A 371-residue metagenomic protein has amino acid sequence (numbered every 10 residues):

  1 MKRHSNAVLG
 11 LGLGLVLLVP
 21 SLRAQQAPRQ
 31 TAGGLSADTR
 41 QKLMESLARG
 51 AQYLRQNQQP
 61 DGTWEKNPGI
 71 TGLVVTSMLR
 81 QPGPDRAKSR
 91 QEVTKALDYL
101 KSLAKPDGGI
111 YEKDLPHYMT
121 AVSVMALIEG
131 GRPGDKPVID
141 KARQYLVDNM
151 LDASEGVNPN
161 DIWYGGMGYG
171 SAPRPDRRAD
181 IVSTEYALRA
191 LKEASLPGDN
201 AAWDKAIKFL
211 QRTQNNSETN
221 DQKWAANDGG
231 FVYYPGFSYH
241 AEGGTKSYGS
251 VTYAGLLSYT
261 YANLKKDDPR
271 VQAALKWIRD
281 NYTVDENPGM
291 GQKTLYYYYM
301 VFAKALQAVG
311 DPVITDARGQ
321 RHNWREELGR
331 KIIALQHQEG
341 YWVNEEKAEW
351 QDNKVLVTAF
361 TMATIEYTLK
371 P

Functional and structural regions predicted by a protein language model:
M1-L11: Bacterial N-terminal signal peptides that target proteins for export
G10-P20: Bacterial N-terminal signal peptides
Q25-R49, T63-E92, P106-Q144, D148-R330 (+1 more regions): An alpha-helical repeat/solenoid feature that recognizes helix-turn-helix modules
Q56-T63: Asp/Glu-centered strand-loop micro-motifs enriched in Gly/Pro and often flanked by an aromatic residue
L97-L100: Active-site-surrounding "flap" and adjacent substrate/cofactor-binding loops of secreted or lumenal enzymes, prototyped
